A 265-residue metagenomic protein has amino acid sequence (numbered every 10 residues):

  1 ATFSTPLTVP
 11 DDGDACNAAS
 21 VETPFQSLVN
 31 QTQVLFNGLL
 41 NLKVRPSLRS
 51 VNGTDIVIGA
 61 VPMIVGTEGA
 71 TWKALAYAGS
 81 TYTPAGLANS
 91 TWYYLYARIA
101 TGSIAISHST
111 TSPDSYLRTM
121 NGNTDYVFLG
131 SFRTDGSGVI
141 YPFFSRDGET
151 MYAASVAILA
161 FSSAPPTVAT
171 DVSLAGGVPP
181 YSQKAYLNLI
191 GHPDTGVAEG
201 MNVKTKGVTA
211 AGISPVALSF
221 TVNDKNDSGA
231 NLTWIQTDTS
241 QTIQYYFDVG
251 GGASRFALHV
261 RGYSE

Functional and structural regions predicted by a protein language model:
A1-N37: Extracellular "spike/adhesin" assembly and maturation modules and analogous cytosolic coiled-coil scaffolds
N30, V34-V57, T111-A169: Glycine-rich, low-complexity segments
N30-Q31, Y96-S112, R133-D135, L187-V197 (+1 more regions): Short, flexible beta-strand-to-coil junctions
N37-P113, V197-A198: Glycine-rich, compositionally biased intrinsically disordered regions
P62-I64, L87-I99, F144-L218, A257-E265: Beta-rich globular "head" domains
K73, Y77-A85, T101-Y141, A210-D227: Acidic, glycine/polar-enriched metal-coordinating patches/loops that mediate binding to polyanionic ligands
D125-V139, A185, W234-G252: Noncatalytic modules at the cell exterior or secretory-pathway interfaces, chiefly beta-strand-rich lectin/adhesion
N223-T239: Beta-sandwich interaction modules
